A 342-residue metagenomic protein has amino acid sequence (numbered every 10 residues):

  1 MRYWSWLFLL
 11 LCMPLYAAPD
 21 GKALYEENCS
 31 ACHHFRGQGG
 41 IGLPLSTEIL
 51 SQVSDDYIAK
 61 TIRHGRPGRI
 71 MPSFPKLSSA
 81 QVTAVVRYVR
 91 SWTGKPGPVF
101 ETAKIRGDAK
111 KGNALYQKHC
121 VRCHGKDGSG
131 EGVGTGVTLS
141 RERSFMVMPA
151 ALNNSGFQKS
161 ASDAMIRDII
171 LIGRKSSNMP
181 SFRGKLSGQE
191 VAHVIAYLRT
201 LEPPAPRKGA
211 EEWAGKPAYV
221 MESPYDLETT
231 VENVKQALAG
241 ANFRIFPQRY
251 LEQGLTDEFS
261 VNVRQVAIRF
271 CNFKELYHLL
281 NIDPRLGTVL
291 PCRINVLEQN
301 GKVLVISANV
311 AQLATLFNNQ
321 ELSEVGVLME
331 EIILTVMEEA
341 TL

Functional and structural regions predicted by a protein language model:
W4-M13: Sec-dependent N-terminal signal peptides
C12-L24, S91-L115, E131: Electrostatic cytochrome c docking/interface patches
L24-F35, V85, V89, G112 (+2 more regions): The canonical Cys-X-X-Cys-His
R36, G40, L45-T93, T138-T200: Extracytoplasmic electron-transfer domains, predominantly the class I c-type cytochrome c fold
R207-F246, E338: Terminal, regulation- and interaction-focused segments at domain boundaries
K235-C292: Ser/Thr-rich, low-complexity intrinsically disordered terminal regions
R293-N319: Beta-strand/loop substructures that line and gate deep hydrophobic ligand-binding cavities in soluble
Q312, L316-L342: Well-ordered alpha/beta subsegment
